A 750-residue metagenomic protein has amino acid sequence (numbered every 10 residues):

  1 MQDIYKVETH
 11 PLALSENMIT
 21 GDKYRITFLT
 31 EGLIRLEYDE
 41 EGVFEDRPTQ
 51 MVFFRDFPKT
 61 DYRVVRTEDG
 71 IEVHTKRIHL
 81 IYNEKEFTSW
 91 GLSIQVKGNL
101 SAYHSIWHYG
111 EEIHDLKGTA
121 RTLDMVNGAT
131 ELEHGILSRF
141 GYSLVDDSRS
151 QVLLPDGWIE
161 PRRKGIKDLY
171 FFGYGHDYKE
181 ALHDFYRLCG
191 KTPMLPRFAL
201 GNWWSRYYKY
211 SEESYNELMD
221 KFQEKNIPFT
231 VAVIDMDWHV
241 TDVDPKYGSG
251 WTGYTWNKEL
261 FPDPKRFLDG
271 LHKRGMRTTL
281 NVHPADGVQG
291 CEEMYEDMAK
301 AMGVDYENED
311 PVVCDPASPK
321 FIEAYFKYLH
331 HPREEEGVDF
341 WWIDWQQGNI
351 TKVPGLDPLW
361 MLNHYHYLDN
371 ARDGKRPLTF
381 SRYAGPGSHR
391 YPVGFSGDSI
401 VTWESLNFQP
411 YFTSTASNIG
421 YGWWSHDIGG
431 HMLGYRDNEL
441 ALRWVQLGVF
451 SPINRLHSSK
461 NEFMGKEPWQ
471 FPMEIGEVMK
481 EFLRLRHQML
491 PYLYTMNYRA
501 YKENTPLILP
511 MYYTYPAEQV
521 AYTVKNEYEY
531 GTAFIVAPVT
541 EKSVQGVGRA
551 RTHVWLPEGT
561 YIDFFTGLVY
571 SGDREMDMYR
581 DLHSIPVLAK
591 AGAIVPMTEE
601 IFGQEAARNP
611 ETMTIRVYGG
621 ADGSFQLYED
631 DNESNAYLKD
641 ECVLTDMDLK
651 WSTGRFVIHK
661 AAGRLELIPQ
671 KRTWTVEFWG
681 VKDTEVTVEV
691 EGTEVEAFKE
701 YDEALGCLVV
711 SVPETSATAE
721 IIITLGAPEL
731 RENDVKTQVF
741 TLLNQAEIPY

Functional and structural regions predicted by a protein language model:
I4-Y5, L29-E68: A low-complexity, Ser/Thr/Gly/Pro-enriched, surface-exposed linker/loop concept that marks segments flanking
R25, L33-I34, G70-E72, H79 (+20 more regions): Beta-sheet entry/capping signal
R47-D61, V304, I562-L582, T687-S711: Solvent-exposed beta-strand/loop surfaces of large extracellular or lumenal domains
D61-A199, R206-Y207, E212-E213, M219-E224 (+2 more regions): Catalytic and substrate-binding clefts that recognize carbohydrates or anionic sugar/phosphate headgroups
G70-E72, I78-H79, E700-E720: A surface-exposed beta-strand-loop module
Y103-I106, P228-M479, T514-P516, V524 (+1 more regions): Aromatic- and carboxylate-enriched substrate-binding clefts and catalytic-loop regions of carbohydrate-active enzymes
Y367, G387-G394, Q409-F412, A416-H426 (+3 more regions): Catalytic core of carbohydrate-active enzymes
P713-T741: Surface-exposed interaction regions enriched in Ser/Thr/Asp/Glu that occur as long low-complexity tracts or repetitive
